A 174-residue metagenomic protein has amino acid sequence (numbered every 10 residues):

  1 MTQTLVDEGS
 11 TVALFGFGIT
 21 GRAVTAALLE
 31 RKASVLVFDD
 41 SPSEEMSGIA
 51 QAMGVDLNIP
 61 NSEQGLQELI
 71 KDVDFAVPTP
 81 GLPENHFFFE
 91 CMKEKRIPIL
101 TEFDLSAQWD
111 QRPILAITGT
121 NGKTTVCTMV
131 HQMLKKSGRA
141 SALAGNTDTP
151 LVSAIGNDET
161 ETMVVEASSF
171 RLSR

Functional and structural regions predicted by a protein language model:
M1-T101, L105: N-terminal leader/targeting and accessory segments in enzymes
Q67-K71, P80-R174: Phosphate-binding loop of NTP-binding sites
